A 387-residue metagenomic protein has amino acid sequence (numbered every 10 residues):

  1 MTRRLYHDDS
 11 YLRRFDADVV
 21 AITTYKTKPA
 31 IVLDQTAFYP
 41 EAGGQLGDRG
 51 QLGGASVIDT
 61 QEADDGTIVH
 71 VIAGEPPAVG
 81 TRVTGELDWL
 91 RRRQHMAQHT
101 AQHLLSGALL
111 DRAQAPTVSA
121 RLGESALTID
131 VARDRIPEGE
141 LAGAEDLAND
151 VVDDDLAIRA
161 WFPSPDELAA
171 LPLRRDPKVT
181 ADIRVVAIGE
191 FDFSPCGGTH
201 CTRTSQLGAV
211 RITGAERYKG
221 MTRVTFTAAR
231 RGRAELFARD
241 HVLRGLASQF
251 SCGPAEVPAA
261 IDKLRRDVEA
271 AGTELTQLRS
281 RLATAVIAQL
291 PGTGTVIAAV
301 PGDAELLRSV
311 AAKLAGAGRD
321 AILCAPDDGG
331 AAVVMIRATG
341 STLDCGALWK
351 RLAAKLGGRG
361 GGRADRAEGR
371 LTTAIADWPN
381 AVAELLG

Functional and structural regions predicted by a protein language model:
M1-G387: A glycine- and charged-residue-rich anion-binding loop/surface
